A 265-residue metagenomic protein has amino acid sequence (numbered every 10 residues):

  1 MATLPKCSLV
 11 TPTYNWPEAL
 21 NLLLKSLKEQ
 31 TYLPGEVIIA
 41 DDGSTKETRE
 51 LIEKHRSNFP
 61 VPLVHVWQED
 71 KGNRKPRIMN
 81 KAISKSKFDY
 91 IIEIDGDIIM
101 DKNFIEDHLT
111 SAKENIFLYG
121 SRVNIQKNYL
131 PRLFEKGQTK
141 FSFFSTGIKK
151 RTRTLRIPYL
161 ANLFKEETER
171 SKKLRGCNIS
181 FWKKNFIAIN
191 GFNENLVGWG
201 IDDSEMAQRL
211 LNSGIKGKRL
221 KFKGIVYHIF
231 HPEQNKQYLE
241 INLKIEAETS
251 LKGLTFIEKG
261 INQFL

Functional and structural regions predicted by a protein language model:
K6-S8, E36, E205: Cell-envelope/extracellular polymer assembly enzymes that use nucleotide-activated donors
N15, L27, D42-S44, D70 (+1 more regions): Conserved short acidic donor-positioning loop in nucleotide-sugar-dependent glycosyltransferases
K25-P34: Short, acidic, metal-binding catalytic loop of nucleotide-sugar glycosyltransferases
L33, D41-L51, G72, I98: A conserved acidic beta->alpha catalytic loop
E69-S86, N103: Glycine-rich, basic loop-to-helix element that forms the pyrophosphate-binding segment of sugar-nucleotide handling
I91: Short aromatic/hydrophobic "clamp" motif used to bind/position activated sugar donors
N103-F143: Conserved donor NDP-sugar-binding/catalytic core segment of glycosyltransferases
N178-N190, V197-I215: A short, conserved alpha-helix in the catalytic core of glycosyltransferases
